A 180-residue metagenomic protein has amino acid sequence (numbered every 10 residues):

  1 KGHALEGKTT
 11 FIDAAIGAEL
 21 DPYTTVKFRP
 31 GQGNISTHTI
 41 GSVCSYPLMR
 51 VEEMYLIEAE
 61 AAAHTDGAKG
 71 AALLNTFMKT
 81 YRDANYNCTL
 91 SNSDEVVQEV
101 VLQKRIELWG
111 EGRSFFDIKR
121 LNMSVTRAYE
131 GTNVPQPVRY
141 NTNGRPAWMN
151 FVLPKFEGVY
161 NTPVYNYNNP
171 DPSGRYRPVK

Functional and structural regions predicted by a protein language model:
K1-K180: Acidic/polar-rich alpha-helix caps and helix-coil junctions
